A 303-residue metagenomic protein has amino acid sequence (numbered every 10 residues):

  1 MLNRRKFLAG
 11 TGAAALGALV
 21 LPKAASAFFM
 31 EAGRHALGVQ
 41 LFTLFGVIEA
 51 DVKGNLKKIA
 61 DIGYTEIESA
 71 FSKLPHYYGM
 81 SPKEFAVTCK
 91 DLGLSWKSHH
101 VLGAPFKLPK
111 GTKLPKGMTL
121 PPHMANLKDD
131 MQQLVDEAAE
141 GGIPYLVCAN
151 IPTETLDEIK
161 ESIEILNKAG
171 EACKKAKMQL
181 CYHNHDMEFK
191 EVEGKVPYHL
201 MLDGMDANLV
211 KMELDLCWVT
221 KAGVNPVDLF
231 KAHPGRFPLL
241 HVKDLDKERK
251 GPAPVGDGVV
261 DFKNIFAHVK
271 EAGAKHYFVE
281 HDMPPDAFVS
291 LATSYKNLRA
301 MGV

Functional and structural regions predicted by a protein language model:
M1-A15: N-terminal secretory signal peptides and thylakoid transit peptides that target proteins across membranes
G12-A13, G17-L19, K107-K211, F288: Active-site acidic/histidine proton-transfer and metal-coordination neighborhood in alpha/beta enzyme cores
K23-A50, G54, K58: C-terminal segment of N-terminal export signals and the immediately downstream linker at the start of the mature
A32, L56-D61, Y78-S98, Q132-G142 (+4 more regions): Acidic (Asp/Glu)-rich catalytic clusters
H35-Q40, I67-S69, W96-H99, L146-C148 (+4 more regions): Hydrophobic faces of well-ordered beta-strands that scaffold small-molecule active sites in alpha/beta enzyme cores
V39, I59, I67, C89 (+6 more regions): Conserved, mostly hydrophobic/aromatic
L44-A50, A70-S81, A104-L108, H123-L127 (+5 more regions): Acidic-and-aromatic substrate-binding clefts and catalytic sites of carbohydrate-active enzymes
E66-E68, C173-V259: Acidic/histidine-rich catalytic cores of soluble enzymes
